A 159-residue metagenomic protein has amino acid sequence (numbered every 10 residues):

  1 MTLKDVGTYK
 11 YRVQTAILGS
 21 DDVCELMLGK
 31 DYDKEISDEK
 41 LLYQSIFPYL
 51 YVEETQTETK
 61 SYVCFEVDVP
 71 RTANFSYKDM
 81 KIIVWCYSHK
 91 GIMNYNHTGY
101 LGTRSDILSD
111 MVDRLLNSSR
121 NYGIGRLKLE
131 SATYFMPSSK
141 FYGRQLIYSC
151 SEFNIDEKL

Functional and structural regions predicted by a protein language model:
M1-N74: Small/polar-rich, solvent-exposed N-terminal microdomains that initiate assembly or binding
C24-L26, Q56, G102-D156: Acidic-leaning, charged glycine-interspersed low-complexity segments
C64-E66, K81-W85, Q145-S149: Beta-strand secondary-structure signal
V69-R71, C86-K90, C150-D156: Beta-strand elements of well-folded, non-transmembrane domains
R71-Y77, P137-F141: Short, solvent-exposed beta-strand/turn "edge" segments of beta-rich domains on protein surfaces
D79-N96: Short acidic, glycine/tyrosine-flanked loop/strand segments centered on an H-E-D-like triad
Y95-N96, E157-L159: Short, charged, solvent-exposed linker or helix-capping segments at domain edges/interfaces that act as flexible hinges
Y95-T103: A short acidic/glycine-rich loop-to-helix N-cap element
